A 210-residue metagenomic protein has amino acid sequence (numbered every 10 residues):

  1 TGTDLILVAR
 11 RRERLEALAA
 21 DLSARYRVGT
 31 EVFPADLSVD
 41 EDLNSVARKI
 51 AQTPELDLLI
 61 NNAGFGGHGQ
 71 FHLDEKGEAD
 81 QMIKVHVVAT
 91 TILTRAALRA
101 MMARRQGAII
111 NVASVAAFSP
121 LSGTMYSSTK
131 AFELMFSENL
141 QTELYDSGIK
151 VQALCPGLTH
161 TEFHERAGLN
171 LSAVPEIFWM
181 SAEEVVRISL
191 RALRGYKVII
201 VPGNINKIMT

Functional and structural regions predicted by a protein language model:
T3-A17: Conserved glycine-rich Rossmann-like NAD(P)H-binding loop of the short-chain dehydrogenase/reductase
A24-V39: Rossmann-fold cofactor-recognition segment
N62-G67: Conserved NAD(P)H cofactor-binding loop of Rossmann-fold oxidoreductase domains
Q70-I83: Substrate-binding pocket helix/loop in short-chain dehydrogenase/reductase
T94, T129: Active-site helix of classical SDR
S114: Residue(s) in the substrate-gating loop at a strand-loop-helix junction that position the organic substrate next
Q141-I205: SDR active-site lid
